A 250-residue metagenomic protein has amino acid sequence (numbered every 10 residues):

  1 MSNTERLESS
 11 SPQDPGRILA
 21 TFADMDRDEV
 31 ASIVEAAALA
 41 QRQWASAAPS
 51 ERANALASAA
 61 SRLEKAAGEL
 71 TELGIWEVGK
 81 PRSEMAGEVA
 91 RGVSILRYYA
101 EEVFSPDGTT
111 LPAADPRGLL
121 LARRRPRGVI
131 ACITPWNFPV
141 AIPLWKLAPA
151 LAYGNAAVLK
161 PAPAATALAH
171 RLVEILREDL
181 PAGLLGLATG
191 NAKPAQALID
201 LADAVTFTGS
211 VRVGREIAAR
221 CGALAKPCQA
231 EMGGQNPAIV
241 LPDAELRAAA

Functional and structural regions predicted by a protein language model:
M1-G118: N-terminal Rossmann-like NAD(P)+-binding subdomain of aldehyde/semialdehyde dehydrogenases
T109-L180: Conserved small-residue-rich beta-alpha loop and adjacent elements that most often cradle the phosphate/pyrophosphate
L119-L120, G186-T206: A structured beta-alpha segment of the ubiquitous adenosine-cofactor-binding alpha/beta core
I130, N137, T189-Q196, G209-E216: Beta-loop-alpha module in the N-terminal Rossmann-like domain of NAD(P)-dependent dehydrogenases, especially those
L147-A148, A195, G214, A250: Generic hydrophobic/aromatic pocket-lining and core-packing "Φ" positions
A152-A164, L168, L184, S210 (+1 more regions): Short loop-to-beta-strand entry elements in the cores of soluble alpha/beta enzymes
L180, A202-A204, R212-A250: ALDH superfamily catalytic-core signature
